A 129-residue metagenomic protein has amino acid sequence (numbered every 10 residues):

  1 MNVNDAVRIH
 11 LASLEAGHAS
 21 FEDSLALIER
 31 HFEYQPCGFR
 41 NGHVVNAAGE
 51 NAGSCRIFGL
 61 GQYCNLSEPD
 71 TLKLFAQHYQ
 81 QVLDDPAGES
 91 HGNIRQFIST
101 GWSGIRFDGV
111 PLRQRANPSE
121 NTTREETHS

Functional and structural regions predicted by a protein language model:
M1-L14: Long, acidic, intrinsically disordered low-complexity segments
A6, D23-L27, D70, N93 (+1 more regions): Exposed alpha-helical structural elements
L11-P36, G109, P118-S119: Short, charge-rich, low-complexity alpha-helical interaction segments
L27, H31, L74-H78, F97-T100: Short acidic/histidine-centered micro-motifs embedded in hydrophobic/aromatic stretches that mark compact functional
F39-H43, P111: Short coil/turn segments at secondary-structure boundaries
G42-G92: Amphipathic protein-protein interaction modules
E89-S119, E125-S129: Long, compositionally biased
